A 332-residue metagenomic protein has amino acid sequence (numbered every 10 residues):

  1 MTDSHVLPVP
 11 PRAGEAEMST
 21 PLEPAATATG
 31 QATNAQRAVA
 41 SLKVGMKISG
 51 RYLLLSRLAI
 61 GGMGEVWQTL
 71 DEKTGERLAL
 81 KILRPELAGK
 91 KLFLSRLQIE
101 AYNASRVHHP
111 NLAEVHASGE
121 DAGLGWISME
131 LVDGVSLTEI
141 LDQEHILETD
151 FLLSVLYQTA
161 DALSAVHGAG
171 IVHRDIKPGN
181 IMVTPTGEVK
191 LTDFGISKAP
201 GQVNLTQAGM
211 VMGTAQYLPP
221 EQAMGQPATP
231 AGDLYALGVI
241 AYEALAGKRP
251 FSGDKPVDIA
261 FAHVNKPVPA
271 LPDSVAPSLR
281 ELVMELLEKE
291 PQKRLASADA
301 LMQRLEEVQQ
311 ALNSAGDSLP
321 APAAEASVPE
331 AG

Functional and structural regions predicted by a protein language model:
L54-G61, V66: Protein kinase glycine-rich loop
I82-R106: AlphaC helix of the eukaryotic protein kinase fold
S118: Activation-segment/catalytic-loop signature of the eukaryotic protein kinase fold
A122-S136, I140: Conserved short submotifs of the Hanks-type protein kinase catalytic core that shape the nucleotide-binding pocket
V155-L156: Activation segment signature within eukaryotic-like protein kinase domains
T159-I171: Protein kinase catalytic-loop region centered on the HRD/HxD motif
A246-P250, E290: Structural helix C-cap motif within protein kinase domains
